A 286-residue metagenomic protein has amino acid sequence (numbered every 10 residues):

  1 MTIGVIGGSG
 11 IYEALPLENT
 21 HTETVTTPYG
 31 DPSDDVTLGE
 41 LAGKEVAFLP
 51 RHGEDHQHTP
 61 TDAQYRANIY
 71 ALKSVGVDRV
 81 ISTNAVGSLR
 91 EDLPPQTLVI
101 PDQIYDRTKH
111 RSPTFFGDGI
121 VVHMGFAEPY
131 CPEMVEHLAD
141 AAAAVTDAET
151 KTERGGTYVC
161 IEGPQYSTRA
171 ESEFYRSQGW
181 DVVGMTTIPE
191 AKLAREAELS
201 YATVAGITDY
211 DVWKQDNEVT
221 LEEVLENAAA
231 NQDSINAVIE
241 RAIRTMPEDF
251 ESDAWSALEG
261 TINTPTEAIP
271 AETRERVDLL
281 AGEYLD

Functional and structural regions predicted by a protein language model:
M1-A127, L285-D286: Metabolite-binding pocket within alpha/beta catalytic cores that recognizes anionic/polar moieties
K73-G76, R176, R195: Non-catalytic positions within long, well-ordered alpha-helices that form the structural scaffold/packing of enzyme
E133, H137-E149, S234-T245: Generic non-transmembrane alpha-helical segments
A141-D181: Active-site/ligand-binding-proximal alpha/beta "capping" segment
M185-E222: Zn-dependent metallopeptidase/amidohydrolase metal-coordination segment
V212-A257: His/Asp/Glu-rich mid-to-C-terminal helical/loop segments that flank catalytic regions of hydrolases
E251-D286: A short, charged, Gly/Pro-tolerant segment at domain boundaries
